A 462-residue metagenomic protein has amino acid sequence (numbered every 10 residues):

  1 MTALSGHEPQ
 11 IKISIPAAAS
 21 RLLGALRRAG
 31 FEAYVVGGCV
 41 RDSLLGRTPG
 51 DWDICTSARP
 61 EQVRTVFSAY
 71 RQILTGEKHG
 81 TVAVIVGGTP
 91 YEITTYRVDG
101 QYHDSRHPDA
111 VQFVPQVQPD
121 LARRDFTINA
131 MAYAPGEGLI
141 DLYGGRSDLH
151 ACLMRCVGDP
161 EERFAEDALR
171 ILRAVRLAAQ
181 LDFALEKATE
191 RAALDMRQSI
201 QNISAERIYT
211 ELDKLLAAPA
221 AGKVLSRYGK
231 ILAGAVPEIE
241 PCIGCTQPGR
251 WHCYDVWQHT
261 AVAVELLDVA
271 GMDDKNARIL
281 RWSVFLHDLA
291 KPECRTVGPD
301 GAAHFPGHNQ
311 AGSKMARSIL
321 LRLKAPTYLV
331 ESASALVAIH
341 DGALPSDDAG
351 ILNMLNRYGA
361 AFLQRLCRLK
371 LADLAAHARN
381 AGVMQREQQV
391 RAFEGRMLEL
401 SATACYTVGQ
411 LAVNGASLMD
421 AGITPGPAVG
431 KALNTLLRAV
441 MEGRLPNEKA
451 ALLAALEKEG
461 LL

Functional and structural regions predicted by a protein language model:
M1-L462: Catalytic cores of the polymerase beta-like nucleotidyltransferase superfamily and closely associated nucleotide
